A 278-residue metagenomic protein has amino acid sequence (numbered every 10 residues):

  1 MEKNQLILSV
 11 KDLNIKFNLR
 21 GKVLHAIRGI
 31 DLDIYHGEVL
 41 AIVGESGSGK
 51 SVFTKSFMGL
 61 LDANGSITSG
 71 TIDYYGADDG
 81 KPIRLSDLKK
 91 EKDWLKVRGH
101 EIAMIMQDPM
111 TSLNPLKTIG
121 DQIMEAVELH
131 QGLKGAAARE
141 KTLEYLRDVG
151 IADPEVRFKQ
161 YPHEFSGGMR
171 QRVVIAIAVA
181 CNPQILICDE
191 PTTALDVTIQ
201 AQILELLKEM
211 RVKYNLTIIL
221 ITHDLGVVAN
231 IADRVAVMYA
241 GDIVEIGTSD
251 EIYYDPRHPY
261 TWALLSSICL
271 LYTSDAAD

Functional and structural regions predicted by a protein language model:
N4-L6, K81-L85, A152-V156, T248-S274: Short catalytic/signature loops enriched in Gly
V43-G44: The feature captures the beta-strand-to-loop junction immediately N-terminal to the Walker
A180-Q184: A short, proline-enriched helix->beta-strand linker immediately N-terminal to the Walker B motif in ABC-type P-loop
V228-N230: A short, surface-exposed alpha-helical micro-motif characterized by mixed small hydrophobic and charged/polar residues
R234, I246: Short, glycine/charged-rich "phosphate-handling" switch motifs in NTP-dependent and phosphotransfer domains
